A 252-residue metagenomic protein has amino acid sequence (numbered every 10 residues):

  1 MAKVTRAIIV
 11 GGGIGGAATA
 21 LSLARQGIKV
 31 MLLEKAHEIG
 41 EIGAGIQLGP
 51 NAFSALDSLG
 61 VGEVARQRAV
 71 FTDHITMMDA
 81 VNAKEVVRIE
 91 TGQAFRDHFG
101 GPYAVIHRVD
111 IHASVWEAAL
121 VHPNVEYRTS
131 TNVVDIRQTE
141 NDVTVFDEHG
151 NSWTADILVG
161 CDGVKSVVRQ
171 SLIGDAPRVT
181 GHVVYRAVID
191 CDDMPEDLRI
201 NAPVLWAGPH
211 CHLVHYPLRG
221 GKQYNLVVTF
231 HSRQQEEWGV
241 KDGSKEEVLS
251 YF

Functional and structural regions predicted by a protein language model:
A2-A7, A24, N51-S171, D175-D190 (+1 more regions): Conserved N-terminal helical subregion
A7-I9, V30: Conserved hydrophobic helix-helix packing surfaces used for dimerization/oligomerization
G11-G13, K35: Glycine-rich Rossmann-fold phosphate-binding loop(s) that bind the pyrophosphate of adenine dinucleotide cofactors
G16-A17: N-terminal Rossmann-fold NAD(P) dinucleotide-binding loop
A24-A44: Glycine-rich FAD pyrophosphate-binding loop
H37-D57: Conserved N-terminal glycine-rich FAD pyrophosphate-binding loop of Rossmann-like flavoproteins
N201-E237, K241-F252: Active-site substrate-recognition segment that forms the wall of the catalytic cavity or substrate channel
